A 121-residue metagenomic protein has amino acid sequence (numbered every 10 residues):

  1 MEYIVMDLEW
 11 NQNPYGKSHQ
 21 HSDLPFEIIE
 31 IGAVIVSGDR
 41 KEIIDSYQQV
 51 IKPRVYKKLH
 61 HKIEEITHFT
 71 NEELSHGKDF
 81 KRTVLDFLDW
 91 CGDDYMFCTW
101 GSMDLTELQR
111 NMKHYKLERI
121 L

Functional and structural regions predicted by a protein language model:
E2-T106: Conserved non-catalytic scaffold segment of RNase H-like nuclease domains
M103-L121: Substrate-recognition/cap helix-loop segment adjacent to the acidic, metal-dependent catalytic center of Asp-based
